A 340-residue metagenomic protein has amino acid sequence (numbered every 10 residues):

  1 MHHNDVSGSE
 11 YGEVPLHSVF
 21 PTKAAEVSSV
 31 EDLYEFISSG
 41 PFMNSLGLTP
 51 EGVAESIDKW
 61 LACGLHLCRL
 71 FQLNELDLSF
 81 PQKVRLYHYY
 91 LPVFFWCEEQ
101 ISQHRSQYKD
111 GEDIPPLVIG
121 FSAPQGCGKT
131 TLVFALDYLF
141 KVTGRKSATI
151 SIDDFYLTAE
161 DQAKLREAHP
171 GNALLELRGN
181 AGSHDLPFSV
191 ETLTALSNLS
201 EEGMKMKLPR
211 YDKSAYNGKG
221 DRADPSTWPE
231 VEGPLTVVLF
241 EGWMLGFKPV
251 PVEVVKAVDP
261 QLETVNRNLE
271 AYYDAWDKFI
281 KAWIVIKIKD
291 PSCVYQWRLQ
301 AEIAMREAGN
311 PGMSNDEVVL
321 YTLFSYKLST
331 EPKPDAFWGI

Functional and structural regions predicted by a protein language model:
H2-L67, Y87-Y90, V237, W243-I340: Conserved NTP phosphate-binding and transfer environment spanning the P-loop NTPase/kinase superfamily
N74-R85, A148-I150, F155-G220: Conserved nucleotide-sensing/catalytic segment adjacent to the nucleotide-binding pocket in NTP-handling enzymes
E75-Y108: N-terminal pre-Walker A segment at the start of P-loop NTPase domains
E99, Q103-D110, D185-K278, F324-S329 (+1 more regions): Glycine-rich phosphate-binding loop used to anchor ATP phosphates in small-molecule kinases, encompassing both
G126: Walker A (P-loop) phosphate-binding loop of P-loop NTPases
K129: Conserved lysine of the Walker
L132-V133, D137: Post-Walker A alpha-helix
Y138-A148: Post-Walker A helix-loop "phosphate-sensing" segment adjacent to the P-loop in P-loop NTPases
